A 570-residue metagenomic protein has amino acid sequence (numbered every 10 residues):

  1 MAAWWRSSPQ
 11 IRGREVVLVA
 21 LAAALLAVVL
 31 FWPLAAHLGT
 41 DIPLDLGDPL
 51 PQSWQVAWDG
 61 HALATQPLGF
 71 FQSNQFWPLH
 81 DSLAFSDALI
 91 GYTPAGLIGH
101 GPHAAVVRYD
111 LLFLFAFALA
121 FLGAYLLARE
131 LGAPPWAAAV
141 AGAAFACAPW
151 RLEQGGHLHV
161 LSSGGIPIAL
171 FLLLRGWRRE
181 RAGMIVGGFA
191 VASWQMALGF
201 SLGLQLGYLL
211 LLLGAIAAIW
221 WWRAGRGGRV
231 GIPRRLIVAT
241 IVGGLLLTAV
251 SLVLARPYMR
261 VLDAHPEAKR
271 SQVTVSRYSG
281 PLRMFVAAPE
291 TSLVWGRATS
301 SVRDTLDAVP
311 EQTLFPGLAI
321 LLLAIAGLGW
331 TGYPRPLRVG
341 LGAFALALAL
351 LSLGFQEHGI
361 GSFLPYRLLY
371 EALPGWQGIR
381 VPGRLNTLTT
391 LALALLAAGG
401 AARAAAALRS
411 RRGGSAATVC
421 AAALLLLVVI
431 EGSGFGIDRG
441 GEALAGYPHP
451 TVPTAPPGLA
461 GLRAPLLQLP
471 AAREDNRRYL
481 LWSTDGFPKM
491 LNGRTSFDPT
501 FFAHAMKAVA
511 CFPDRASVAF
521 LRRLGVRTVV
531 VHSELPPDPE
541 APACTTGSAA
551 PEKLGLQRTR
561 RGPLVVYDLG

Functional and structural regions predicted by a protein language model:
S8-R12, W222-I241, A324-L364, S410-S415: Membrane-interface helix-loop-helix junctions at transmembrane boundaries of multi-pass membrane enzymes, predominantly
E15-A24, A190-V191, R229-R256, Q272-R277 (+2 more regions): Hydrophobic alpha-helical membrane-interfacial segments at the cytosolic entry of transmembrane helices
A23, L112-L131, P135-W221, T240-L247 (+2 more regions): Membrane-embedded helix bundles of polyisoprenyl
A27-A120, A148-S163, S276-D304, Q356-Y370 (+2 more regions): Membrane-interface coil-to-helix junctions
I237-A249, L395, A401-S433: Signature aromatic-anchored transmembrane alpha helix within multi-pass, membrane-resident enzymes that catalyze glycan
I241-T274, S279-S300: Membrane-lumen/periplasm interface segments of specific transmembrane helices in polyprenyl phosphate-linked
P266-S276, L424-G570: Extracytoplasmic
F315-L318, P365-A404: Hydrophobic/aromatic-rich transmembrane helices and adjacent perimembrane loops
